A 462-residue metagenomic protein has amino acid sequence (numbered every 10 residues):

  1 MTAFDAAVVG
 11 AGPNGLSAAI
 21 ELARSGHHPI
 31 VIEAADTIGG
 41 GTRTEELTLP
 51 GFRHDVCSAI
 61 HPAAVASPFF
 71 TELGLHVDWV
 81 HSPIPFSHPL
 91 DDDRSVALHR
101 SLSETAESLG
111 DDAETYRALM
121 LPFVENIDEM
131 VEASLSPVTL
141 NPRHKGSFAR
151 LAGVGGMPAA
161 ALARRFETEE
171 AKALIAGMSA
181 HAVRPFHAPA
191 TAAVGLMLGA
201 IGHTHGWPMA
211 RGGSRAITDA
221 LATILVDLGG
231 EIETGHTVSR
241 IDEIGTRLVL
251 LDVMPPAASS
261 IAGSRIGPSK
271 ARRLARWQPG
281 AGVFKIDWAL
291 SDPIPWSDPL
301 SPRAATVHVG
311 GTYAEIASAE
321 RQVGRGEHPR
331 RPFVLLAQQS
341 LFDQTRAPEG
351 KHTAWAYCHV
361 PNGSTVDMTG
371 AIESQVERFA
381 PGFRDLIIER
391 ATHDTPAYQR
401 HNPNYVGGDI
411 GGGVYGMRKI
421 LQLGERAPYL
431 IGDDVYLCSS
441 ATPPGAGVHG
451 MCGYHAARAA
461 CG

Functional and structural regions predicted by a protein language model:
M1-A6, R24-S25, G202, G416-L423: Extreme N-terminal leader/targeting segments of oxidoreductases
T2-E125: N-terminal glycine-rich phosphate/pyrophosphate-binding loop and immediately adjacent elements
D91-P189: Rossmann-like flavin
T115, P293-I294, E327-R330, S364-Q399: Flavin-binding catalytic cores
E170-P185, R331-L335, G382-P443: A glycine-rich dinucleotide-binding beta-alpha-beta segment and adjacent secondary-structure elements that constitute
M197-V238: Helical element adjacent to the flavin cofactor pocket in flavoenzyme catalytic cores
T234-A347: Mid-domain catalytic core of redox enzymes that form a hydrophobic substrate pocket/lid adjacent to a catalytic redox
C438-C461: A conserved FAD-binding loop/helix module that cradles the flavin
